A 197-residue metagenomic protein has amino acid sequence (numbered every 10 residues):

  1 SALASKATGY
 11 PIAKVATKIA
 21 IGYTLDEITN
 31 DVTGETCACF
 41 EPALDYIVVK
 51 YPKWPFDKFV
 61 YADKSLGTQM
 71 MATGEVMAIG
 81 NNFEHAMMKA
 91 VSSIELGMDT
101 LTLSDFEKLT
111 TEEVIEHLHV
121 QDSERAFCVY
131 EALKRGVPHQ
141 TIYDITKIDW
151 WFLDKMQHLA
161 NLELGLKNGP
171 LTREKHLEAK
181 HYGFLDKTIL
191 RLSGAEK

Functional and structural regions predicted by a protein language model:
S1-G165, P170-K175, A179-G183: ATP-dependent carboxylate activation and anion-phosphoryl transfer catalytic cores that bind Mg-ATP to form
E178-Y182, T188-A195: Extended, domain-scale alpha-helical bundle/helix-rich regions
